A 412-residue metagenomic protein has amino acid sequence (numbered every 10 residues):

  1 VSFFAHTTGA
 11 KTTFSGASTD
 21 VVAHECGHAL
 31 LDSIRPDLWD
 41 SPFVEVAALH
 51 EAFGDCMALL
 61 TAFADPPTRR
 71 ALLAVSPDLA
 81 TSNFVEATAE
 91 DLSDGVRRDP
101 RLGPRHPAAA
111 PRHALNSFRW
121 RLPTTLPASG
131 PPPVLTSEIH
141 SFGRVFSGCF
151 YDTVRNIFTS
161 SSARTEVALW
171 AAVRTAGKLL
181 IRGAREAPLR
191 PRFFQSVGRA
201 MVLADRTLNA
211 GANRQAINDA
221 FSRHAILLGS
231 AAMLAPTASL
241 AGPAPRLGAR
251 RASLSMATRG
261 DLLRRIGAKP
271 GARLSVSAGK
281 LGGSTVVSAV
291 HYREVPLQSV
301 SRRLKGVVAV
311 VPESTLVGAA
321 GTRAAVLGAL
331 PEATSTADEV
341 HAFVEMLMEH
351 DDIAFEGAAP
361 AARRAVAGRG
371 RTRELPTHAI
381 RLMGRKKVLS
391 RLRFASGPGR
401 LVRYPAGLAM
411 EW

Functional and structural regions predicted by a protein language model:
V1-V22, L31-A342, E349-L375, A379-W412: Zinc-dependent metallohydrolase catalytic domains
E25: Walker B catalytic acidic pair
